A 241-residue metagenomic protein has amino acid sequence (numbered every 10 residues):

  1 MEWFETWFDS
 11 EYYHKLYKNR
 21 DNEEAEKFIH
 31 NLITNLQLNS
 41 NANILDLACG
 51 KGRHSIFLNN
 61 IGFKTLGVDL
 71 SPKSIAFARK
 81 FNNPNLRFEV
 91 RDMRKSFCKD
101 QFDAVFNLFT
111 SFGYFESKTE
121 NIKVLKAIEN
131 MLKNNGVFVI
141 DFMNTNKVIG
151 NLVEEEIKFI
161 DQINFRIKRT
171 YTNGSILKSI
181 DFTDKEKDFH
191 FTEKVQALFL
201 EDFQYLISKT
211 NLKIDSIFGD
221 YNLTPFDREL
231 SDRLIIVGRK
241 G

Functional and structural regions predicted by a protein language model:
M1-N39: Conserved class I S-adenosyl-L-methionine
N41-A48: Conserved class I S-adenosyl-L-methionine
K51-K95: Class I SAM-dependent methyltransferase SAM/SAH-binding core
R94-A104: A short acidic, Gly/Pro-enriched loop at the edge of an enzyme's catalytic core that lines a small-molecule cofactor
D103-T119: A short SAM/SAH-binding and catalytic strip from SAM-dependent methyltransferases
I122-N134: A short glycine-rich, Lys/Arg-flanked "PGG" loop and its adjoining helix->strand segment in the class I
V139-L206: SAM-dependent methyltransferase
D202-G241: C-terminal lobe and adjacent flexible extensions of AdoMet/dcAdoMet transferase-like proteins
